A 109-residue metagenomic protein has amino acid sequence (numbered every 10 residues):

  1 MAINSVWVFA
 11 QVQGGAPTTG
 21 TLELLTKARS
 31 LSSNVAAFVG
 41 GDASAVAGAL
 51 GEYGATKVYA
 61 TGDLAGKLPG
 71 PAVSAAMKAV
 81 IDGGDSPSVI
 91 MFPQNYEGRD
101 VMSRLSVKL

Functional and structural regions predicted by a protein language model:
M1-L109: N-terminal glycine-rich FAD/FM-binding segment characteristic of electron-transfer flavoproteins
